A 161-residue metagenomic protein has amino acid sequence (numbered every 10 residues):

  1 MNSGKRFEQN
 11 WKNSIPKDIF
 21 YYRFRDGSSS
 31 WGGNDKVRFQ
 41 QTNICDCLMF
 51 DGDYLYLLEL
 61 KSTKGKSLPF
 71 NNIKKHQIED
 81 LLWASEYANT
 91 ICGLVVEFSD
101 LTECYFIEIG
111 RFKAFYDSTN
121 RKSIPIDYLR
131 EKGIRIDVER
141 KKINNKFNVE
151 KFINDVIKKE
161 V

Functional and structural regions predicted by a protein language model:
M1-R38, K159-V161: Acidic-basic catalytic patches of nuclease active cores, encompassing PD-(D/E)XK and other metal-cofactor nuclease
F24, L57-L60, L94-V95: Short, conserved beta-strand edge motifs with alternating hydrophobic and charged residues
Q40-I44, D53-L57, H76, Y87-N89: Short connector loops at helix/strand junctions that flank enzyme active sites, especially segments positioning acidic
C47-M49, Y54-G65: Conserved catalytic cores of phosphodiester-cleaving nucleases, focusing on short active-site segments
T63-W83, Y87: Mg2+/Mn2+-dependent nuclease catalytic core
L82-A114: Nucleic-acid nuclease catalytic cores
I107-Y128: Short, electropositive alpha-helical surface patch
Y128-V161: Charged phosphate-binding loop/patch that engages nucleotide di/tri-phosphates or the phosphate backbone of nucleic
